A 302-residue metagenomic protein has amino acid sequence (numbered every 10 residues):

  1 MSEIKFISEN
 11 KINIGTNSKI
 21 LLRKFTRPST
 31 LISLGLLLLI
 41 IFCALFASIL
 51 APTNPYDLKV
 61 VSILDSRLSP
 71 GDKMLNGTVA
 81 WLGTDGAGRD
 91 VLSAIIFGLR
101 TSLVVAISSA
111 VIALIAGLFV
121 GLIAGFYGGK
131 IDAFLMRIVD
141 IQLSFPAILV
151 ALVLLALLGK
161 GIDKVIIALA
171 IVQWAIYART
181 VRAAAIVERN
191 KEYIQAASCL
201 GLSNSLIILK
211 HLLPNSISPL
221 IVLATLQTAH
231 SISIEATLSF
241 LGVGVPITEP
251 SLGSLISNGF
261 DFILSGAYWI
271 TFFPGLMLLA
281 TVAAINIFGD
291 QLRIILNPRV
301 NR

Functional and structural regions predicted by a protein language model:
M1-L118, L122-I123, G129, I148 (+3 more regions): Gly/Trp-centered helix-boundary motif
N17-S18, T84, R89-L92, I96 (+11 more regions): Alpha-helical membrane-protein architecture signal
F25-T26, L92-V104, D132-L143, G159 (+5 more regions): Alpha-helical membrane-interface segments at transmembrane helix boundaries
A47-P55, G125-G129, L155-K160, V172 (+2 more regions): Short helix-capping/hinge motifs at transmembrane helix termini and TM-loop junctions
W81, D85, I112-E188, P219-I221: Generic hydrophobic transmembrane alpha-helix motif, especially the helices
R100-A116, S205-T237, I285: Transmembrane alpha-helices
L155-L157, A184-A185, L226, I234-F273 (+2 more regions): Glycine-rich helix-loop "coupling/hinge" segments at transmembrane-helix boundaries in multipass transporters
